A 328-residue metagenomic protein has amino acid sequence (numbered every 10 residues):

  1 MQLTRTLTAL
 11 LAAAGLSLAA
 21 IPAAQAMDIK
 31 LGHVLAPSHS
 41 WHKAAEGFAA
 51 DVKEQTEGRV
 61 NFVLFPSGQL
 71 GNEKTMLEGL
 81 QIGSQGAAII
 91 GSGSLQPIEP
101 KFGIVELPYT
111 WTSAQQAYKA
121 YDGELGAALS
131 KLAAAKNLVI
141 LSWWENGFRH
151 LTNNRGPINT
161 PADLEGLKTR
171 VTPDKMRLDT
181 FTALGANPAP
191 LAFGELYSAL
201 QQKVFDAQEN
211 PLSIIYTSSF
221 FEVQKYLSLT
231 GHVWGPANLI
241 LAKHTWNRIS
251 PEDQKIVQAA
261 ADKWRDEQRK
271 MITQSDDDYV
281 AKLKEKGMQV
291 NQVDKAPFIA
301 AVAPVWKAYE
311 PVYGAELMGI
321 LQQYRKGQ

Functional and structural regions predicted by a protein language model:
M1-T6: Positively charged n-region of N-terminal signal peptides that target proteins for export
T8-A19: Bacterial N-terminal signal peptides
L11, A26-Q116, E124-A127, K131-Q328: N-terminal secretory/targeting leader peptides
L18-A26: Sec/Tat signal peptide C-region and signal peptidase I cleavage site
